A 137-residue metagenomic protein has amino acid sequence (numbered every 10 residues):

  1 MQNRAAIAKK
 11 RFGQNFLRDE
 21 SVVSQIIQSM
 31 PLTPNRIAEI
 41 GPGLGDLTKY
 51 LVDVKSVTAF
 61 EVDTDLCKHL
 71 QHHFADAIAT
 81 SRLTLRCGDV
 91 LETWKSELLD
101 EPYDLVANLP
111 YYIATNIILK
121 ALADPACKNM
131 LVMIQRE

Functional and structural regions predicted by a protein language model:
M1-E137: Catalytic cores of RNA-modifying enzymes
